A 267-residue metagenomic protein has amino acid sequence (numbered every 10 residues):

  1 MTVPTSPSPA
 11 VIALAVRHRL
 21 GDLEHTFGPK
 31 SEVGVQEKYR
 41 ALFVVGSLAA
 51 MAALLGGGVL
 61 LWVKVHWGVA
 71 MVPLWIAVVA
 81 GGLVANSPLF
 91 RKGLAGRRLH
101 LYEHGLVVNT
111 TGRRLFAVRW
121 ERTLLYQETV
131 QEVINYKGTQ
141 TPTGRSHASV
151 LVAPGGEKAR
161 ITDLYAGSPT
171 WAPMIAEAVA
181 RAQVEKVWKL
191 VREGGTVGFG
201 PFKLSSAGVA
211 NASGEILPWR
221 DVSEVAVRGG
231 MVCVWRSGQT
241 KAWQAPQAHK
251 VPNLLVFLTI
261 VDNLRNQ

Functional and structural regions predicted by a protein language model:
M1-V65, V107, R113-L164: N-terminal membrane-targeting/pre-transmembrane regions
T2-P9, L124-G194, R220-Q267: Acidic, Ser/Thr- and proline-rich intrinsically disordered linker/docking segments of eukaryotic scaffolds
S47-L54, M71-N86: Canonical hydrophobic alpha-helical transmembrane segment
G56-W62, L83-R91: Structural signature of transmembrane alpha-helix termini at the membrane-water interface
G58, V63, A70-M71, F116 (+5 more regions): Acidic, low-complexity intrinsically disordered regions
K64-W67, N253: Short, solvent-exposed helix-helix connector turns and helix-capping sites enriched in acidic/polar residues
A70-P73, V78-G81, R97-R98, M174-A176 (+3 more regions): N-terminal start-of-chain detector that recognizes signal peptides and the immediate post-cleavage beginning
N86-L124, K186-L217, E224, M231: Conserved beta-hairpin
